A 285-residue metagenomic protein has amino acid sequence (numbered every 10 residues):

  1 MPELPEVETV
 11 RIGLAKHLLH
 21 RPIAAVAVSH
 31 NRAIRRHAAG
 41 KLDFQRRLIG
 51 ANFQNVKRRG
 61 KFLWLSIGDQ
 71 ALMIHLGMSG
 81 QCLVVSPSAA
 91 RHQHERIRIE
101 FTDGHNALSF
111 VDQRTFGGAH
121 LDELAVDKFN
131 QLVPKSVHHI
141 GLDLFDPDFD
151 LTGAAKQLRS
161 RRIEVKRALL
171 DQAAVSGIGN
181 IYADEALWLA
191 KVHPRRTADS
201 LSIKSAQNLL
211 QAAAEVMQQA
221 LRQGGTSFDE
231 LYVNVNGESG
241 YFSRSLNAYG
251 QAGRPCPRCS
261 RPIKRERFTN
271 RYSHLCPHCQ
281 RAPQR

Functional and structural regions predicted by a protein language model:
M1-A119: Surface-exposed binding/hinge segments that line and control ligand-binding clefts or catalytic entry sites
E3-E6, V10, L19, G40 (+5 more regions): Alpha-helical structural motif
A24-F44, K57, G153-R285: Basic, nucleic-acid-binding surfaces and adjacent catalytic neighborhoods in DNA/RNA-processing proteins
R46, N55, W64-S66, V84-V85 (+12 more regions): Intrinsically disordered, low-complexity regions enriched in small/polar residues
L72-G177, Y182-L189: Phosphate/anion-contacting hairpin/loop surfaces
